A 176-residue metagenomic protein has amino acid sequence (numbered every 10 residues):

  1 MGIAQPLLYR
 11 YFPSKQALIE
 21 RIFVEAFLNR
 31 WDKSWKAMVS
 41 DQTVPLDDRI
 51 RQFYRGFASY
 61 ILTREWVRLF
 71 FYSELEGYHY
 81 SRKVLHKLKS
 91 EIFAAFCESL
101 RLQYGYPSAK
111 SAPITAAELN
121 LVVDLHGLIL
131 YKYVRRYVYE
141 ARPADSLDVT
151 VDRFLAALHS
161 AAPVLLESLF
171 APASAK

Functional and structural regions predicted by a protein language model:
M1-A17, R21: Helix-turn-helix
K15, A26-F27, F53, G77 (+3 more regions): Hydrophobic/aromatic residues within well-ordered alpha-helical segments
I22-Q52: Amphipathic alpha-helical linker/stalk segments
V24, D47-Y72, L125-L130: Helical hydrophobic small-molecule/effector-binding pocket
L62-K83, V134-V138: Amphipathic alpha-helical segments used for helix-helix packing
H79-P107, N120-V123, D152: Amphipathic alpha-helical packing segments from all-alpha helical-bundle domains
A109-V138, S146-A161: Hydrophobic alpha-helical segments that form the core of small-molecule binding pockets and/or dimer interfaces
A162-K176: C-terminal effector-binding regulatory domain of bacterial HTH transcription factors
